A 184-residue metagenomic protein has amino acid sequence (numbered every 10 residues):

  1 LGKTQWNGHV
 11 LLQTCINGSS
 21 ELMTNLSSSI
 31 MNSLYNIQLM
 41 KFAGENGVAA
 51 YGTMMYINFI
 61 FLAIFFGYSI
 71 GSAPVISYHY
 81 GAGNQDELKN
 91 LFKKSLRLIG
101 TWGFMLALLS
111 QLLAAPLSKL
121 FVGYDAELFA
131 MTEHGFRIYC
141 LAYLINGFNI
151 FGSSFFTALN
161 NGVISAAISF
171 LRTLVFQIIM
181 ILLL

Functional and structural regions predicted by a protein language model:
L1, P116, V163, T173-L184: Membrane-interface helix-loop junctions in multi-pass transport and translocation proteins
L1-G18, I76-A142: Short alpha-helical transmembrane segments in multi-pass integral membrane proteins
K3-L34, L39, I60-I64, F136 (+2 more regions): Hydrophobic faces of transmembrane alpha-helices in multi-pass small-molecule transporters and flippases across diverse
L22, L34-Y35, G47, S72 (+3 more regions): Hydrophobic alpha-helical segments typical of transmembrane helices and their membrane-interface/capping positions
L26-Y56, I60, Y78, P116-D125: Helix-terminus/linker motif at the lipid-water interface of multi-pass membrane proteins
S28-S29, F66, N146-G147, T173-Q177: Transmembrane alpha-helical core positions of polytopic small-molecule transporters
S33, I37, G67, F104-A115 (+2 more regions): Membrane-embedded alpha-helical segments of multi-pass transporters/permeases
A50-L108, L112-A114, N146-I168: Small-residue-rich hydrophobic transmembrane alpha-helices
